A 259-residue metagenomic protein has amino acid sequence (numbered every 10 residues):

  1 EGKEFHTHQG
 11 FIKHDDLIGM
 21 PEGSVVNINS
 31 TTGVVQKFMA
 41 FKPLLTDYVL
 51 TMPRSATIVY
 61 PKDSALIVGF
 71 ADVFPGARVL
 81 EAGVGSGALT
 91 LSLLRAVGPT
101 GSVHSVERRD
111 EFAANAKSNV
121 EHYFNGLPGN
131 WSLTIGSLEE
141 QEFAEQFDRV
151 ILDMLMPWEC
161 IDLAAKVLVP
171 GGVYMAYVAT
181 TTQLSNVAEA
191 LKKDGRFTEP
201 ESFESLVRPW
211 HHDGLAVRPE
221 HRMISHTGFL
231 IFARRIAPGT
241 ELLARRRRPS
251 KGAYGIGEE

Functional and structural regions predicted by a protein language model:
E1-K42: N-terminal auxiliary segments of SAM/dcSAM-dependent transferases
T51-A65: Conserved SAM-binding loop and adjacent beta-strand
G69-F74, A96, F124, E142-A144 (+1 more regions): Glycine-rich helix-loop-beta junction characteristic of Rossmann-like nucleotide cofactor-binding loops
F74-G85: Conserved class I S-adenosyl-L-methionine
S86-P99, A165-K166: Conserved SAM-binding loop of SAM-dependent methyltransferases across substrates and taxa, primarily the Class I
R95-S102, P170, F197: Conserved S-adenosyl-L-methionine
V106-P157: S-adenosyl-L-methionine
I161-F229, A237: C-terminal substrate-binding/active-site "lid" region of AdoMet-derived donor-dependent transferases
